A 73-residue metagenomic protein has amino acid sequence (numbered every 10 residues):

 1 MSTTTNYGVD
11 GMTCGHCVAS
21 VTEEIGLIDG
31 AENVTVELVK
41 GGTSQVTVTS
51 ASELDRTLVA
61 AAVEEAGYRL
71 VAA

Functional and structural regions predicted by a protein language model:
M1-T5, T35, T57, V71: Compositionally biased, disordered extreme N-termini, encompassing classical targeting presequences
S2-D10, Q45: Short glycine-/aliphatic-rich beta-strand segments at the starts of folded cytosolic domains
G8, T35-E37, T49: Solvent-exposed beta-strand sheet faces enriched in polar/charged residues
C14-C17: Short cysteine clusters
V21, I25-I28, V63: Hydrophobic C-terminal alpha-helix "anchor/cap" residues
I25-L38: Short acidic amphipathic segments
V39-T43: Short Gly/Ser/Thr- and Asp/Glu-enriched loop/turn motifs at secondary-structure junctions
V48-A73: C-terminal structural segments of small proteins and small subunits
